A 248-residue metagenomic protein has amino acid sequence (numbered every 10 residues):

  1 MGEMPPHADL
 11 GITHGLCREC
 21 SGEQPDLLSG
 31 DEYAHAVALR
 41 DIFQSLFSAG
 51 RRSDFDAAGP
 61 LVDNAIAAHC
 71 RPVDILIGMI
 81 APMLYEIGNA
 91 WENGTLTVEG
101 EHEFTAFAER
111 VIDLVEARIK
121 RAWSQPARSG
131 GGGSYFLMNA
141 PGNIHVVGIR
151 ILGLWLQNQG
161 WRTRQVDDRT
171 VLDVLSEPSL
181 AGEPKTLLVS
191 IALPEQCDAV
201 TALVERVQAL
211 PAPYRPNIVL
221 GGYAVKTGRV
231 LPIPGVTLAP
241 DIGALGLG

Functional and structural regions predicted by a protein language model:
M1-V37: Non-catalytic regulatory/interaction regions at protein termini and inter-domain linkers
G22-A127: Long amphipathic alpha-helical segments
A127-Y135: A short, charged/proline- and glycine-enriched loop that marks the coil->beta-strand transition at the N-terminal
S134-G142: Short hydrophobic beta-strand segments
P141, V146, V166-D173, A199: A general structural motif
R150-R164: Short helix-loop-beta junction
T170-R229: Cofactor-cradling patches in redox/metallo enzymes
G222-G248: Peripheral docking tails and interdomain loops at the edges of cofactor- or intermediate-handling domains
